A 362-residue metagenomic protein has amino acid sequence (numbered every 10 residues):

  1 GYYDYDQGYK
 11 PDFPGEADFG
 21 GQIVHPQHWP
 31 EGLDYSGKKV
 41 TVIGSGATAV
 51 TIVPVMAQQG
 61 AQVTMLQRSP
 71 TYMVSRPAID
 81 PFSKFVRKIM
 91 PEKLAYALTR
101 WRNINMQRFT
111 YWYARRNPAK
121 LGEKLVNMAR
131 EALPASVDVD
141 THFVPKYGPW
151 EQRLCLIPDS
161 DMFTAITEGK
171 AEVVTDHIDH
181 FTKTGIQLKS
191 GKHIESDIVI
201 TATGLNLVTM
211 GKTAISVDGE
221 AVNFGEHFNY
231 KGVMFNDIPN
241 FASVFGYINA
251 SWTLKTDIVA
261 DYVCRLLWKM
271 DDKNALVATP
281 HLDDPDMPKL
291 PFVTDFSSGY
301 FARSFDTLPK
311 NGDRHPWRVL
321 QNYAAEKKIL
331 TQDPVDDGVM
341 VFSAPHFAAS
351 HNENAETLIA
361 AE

Functional and structural regions predicted by a protein language model:
Y2-Y5, L205-L207: Short glycine-rich anion-binding loops that position phosphate/pyrophosphate groups of nucleotides and phosphorylated
Y3-D138, A171, I194, F245-V293: Rossmann-like dinucleotide-binding core of oxidoreductases
G21-Q22, P26-P30, G185-Q187, N206-S243: FAD-site-proximal beta/loop scaffold in flavoenzymes
W29-G32, G169-K189: A conserved short coil-to-beta-strand element within the FAD-binding core of flavoproteins
A49, T71-S75, K84, N229 (+1 more regions): C-terminal, flexible cofactor-proximal segment of oxidoreductases
V139-D159: Helix-loop-beta segment of a Rossmann-like dinucleotide-binding subdomain
